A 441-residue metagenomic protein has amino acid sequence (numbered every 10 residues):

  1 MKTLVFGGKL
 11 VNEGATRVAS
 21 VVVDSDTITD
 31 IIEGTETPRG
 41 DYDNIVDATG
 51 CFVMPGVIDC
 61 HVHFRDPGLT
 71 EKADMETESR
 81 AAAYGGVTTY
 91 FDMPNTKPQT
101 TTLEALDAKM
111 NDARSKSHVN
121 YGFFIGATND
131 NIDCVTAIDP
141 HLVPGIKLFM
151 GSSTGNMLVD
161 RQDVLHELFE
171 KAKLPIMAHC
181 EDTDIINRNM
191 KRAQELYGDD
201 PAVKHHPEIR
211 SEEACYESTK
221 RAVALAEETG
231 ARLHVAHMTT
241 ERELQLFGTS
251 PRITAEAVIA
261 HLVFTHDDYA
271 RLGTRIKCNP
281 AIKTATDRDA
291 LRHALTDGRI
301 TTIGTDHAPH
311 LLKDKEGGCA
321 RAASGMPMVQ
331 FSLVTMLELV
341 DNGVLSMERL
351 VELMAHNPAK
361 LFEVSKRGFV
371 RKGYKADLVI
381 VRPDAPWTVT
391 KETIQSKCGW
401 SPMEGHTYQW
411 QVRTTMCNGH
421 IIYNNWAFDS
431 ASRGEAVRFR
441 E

Functional and structural regions predicted by a protein language model:
M1-L4, K9-P55: Histidine-rich, glycine-flanked metal-binding segment
G8, V21, D26, G50 (+15 more regions): Divalent metal-coordination and catalytic microenvironments
T49-K116: Metal-associated gating/positioning segment near the N- to mid-region
G56-P67, M177-E181, M238, T305: Histidine-centered catalytic micro-motifs
N111-A127: A glycine-rich helix N-cap at a beta->alpha junction
D133-I303: Histidine/acidic residue-rich metal-binding segments in metalloenzymes
D200-R221, L225-G230, T296-I303, A308-P383: His/Asp/Glu-enriched, well-ordered alpha-helical/loop segment that forms or immediately abuts the divalent-metal
K372-R438: C-terminal cap of metal-dependent C-N hydrolases
